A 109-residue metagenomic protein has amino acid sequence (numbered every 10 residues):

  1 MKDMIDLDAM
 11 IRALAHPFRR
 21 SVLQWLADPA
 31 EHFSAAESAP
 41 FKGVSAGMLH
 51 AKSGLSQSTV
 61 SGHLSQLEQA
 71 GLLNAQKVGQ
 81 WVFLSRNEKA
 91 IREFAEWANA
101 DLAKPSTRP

Functional and structural regions predicted by a protein language model:
M1-R20, Q24, Q69-L72, P109: N-terminal leader segment of winged-helix/HTH proteins
L7, D28-E31, F83-P109: Conserved segment of winged-helix/HTH DNA-binding domains
R12, P17-S56, V82-K89: N-terminal helix-turn-helix DNA-binding core of bacterial DNA-binding proteins
A51, G62, E68-Q69: Alpha-helical residues within the helix-turn-helix
L64-S65, V82: Short, flexible micro-motifs
Q69-V78, S85: Beta-hairpin "wing" of winged helix-turn-helix
